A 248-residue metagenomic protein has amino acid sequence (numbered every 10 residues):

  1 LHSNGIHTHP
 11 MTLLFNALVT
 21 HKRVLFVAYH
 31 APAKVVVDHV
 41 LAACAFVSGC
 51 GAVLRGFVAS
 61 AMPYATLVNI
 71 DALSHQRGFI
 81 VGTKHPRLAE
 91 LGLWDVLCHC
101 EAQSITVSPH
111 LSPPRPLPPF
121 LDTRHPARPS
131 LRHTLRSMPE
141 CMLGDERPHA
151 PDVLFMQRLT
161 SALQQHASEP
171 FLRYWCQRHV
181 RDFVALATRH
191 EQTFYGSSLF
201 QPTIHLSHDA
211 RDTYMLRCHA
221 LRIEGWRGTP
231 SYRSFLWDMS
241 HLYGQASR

Functional and structural regions predicted by a protein language model:
H2-I80, R87: Extended amphipathic alpha-helical scaffold segments
L41, V53, V58-R248: A eukaryote-biased sequence property
